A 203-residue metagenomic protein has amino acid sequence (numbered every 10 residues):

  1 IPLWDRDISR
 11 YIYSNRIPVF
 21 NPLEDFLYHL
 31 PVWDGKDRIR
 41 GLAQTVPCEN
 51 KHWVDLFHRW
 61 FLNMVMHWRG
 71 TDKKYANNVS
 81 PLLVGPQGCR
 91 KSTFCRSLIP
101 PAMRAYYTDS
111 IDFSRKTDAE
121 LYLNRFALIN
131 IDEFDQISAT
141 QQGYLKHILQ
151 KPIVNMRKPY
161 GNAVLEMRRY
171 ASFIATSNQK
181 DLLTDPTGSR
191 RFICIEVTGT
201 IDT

Functional and structural regions predicted by a protein language model:
I1-D5: Basic/polar, acidic-poor N-terminal "presequence/leader" segments that form or can form short amphipathic helices
S14-N124: P-loop NTPase catalytic core of nucleic-acid-dependent motor ATPases
A119-N124, K158-T176: AAA+/SF3 P-loop NTPase mechanochemical coupling elements
R125-A127, P152, R169-S172, T187-I193: Short glycine-/polar-rich loops that comprise or flank the Walker A/P-loop and associated switch/sensor motifs
A127-Q150, L183-S189: Conserved AAA+/SF3 P-loop NTPase catalytic/coupling segment centered on the Walker-B
Q142-E166: Conserved catalytic/switch belt of AAA+ P-loop NTPases
N178-D181: Short, polar loop motifs at secondary-structure junctions
L183-D202: A short helix-turn-beta junction within AAA+ P-loop NTPase domains corresponding to the substrate/partner-engaging
